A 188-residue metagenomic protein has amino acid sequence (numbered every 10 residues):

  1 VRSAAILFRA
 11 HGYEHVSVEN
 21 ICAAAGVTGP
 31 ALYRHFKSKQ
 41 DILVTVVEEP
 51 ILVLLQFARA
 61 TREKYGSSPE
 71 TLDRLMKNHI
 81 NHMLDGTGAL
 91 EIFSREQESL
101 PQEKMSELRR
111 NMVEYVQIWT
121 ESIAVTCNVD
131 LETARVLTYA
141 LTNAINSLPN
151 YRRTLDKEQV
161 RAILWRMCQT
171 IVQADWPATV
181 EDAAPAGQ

Functional and structural regions predicted by a protein language model:
S3-D41, T45: Helix-turn-helix
A5-F8, L54-L55, L72-M83, E91-F93 (+3 more regions): Short, structured motif recognition centered on aromatic/hydrophobic residues
A10-E14, Y65, G86: Short coil/turn segments at alpha/beta junctions that flank glycine-rich nucleotide-binding fingerprints
V44-P50, F93: Alpha-helical DNA-contacting segments of helix-turn-helix folds
T45, R59-D85: Hydrophobic alpha-helical connector segments
N81, Q117-V125, Y151-Q188: C-terminal peripheral helix-coil segments that are non-catalytic and often amphipathic
M83-E103, N150: Amphipathic alpha-helical segments used for helix-helix packing
Q102-N128, R135-Y139, A162: Amphipathic alpha-helical packing segments from all-alpha helical-bundle domains
